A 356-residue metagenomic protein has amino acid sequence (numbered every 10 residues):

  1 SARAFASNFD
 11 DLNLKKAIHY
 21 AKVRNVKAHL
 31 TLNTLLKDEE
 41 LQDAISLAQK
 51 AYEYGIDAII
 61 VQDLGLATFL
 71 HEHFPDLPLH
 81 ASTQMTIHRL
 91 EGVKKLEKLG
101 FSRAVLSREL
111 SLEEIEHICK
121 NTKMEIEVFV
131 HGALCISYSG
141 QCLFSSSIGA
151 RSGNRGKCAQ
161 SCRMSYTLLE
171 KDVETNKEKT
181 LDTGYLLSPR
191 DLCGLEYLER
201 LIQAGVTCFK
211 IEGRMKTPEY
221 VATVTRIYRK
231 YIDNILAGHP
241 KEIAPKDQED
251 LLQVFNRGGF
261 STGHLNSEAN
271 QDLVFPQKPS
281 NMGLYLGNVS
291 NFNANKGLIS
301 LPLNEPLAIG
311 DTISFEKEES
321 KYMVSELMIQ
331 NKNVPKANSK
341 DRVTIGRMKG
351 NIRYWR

Functional and structural regions predicted by a protein language model:
S1-R3, K15-Y52, V61-G65, H73 (+2 more regions): Surface-exposed amphipathic alpha-helical tracts and adjacent flexible/coil segments at the periphery of soluble enzymes
F9: Long C-terminal interaction/binding lobes of large macromolecular proteins
F69: Basic, amphipathic alpha-helical recognition segments used for DNA target recognition
T86: Beta/alpha (TIM)-barrel catalytic core signal, keyed to glycine-rich beta->alpha loops juxtaposed to Asp/Glu that bind
L90-E91: Conserved nucleotide-cofactor-binding alpha/beta core module
